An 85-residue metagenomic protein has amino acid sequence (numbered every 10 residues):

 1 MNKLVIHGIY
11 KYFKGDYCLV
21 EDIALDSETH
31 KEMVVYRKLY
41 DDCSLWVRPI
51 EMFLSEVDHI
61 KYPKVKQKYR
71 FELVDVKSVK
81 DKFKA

Functional and structural regions predicted by a protein language model:
M1-A85: Mixed-charge, low-complexity intrinsically disordered regions
